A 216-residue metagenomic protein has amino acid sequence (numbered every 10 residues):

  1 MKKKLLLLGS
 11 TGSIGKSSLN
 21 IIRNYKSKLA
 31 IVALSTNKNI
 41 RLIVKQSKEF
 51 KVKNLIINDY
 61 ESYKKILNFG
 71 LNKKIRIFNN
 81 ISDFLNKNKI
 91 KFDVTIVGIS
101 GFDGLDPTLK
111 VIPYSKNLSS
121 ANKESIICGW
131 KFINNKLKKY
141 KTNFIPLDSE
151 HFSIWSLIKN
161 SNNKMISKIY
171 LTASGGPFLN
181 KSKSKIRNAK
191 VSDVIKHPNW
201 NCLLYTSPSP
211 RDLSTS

Functional and structural regions predicted by a protein language model:
M1-K51: N-terminal Rossmann-like dinucleotide-binding module
T11, S47, T95, S115 (+1 more regions): Residue-level signal for inorganic ion chemistry
K51-K53, K73-I75, Y114-N117, Y140-T142: A short helix->loop->beta-strand "cap" motif at the edges of active sites that frequently abuts
I56-I57, R76-S82: Short acidic-hydrophobic, aromatic-tinged amphipathic segments that line or gate anion-handling sites
N79-V111: Beta-loop-alpha module in the N-terminal Rossmann-like domain of NAD(P)-dependent dehydrogenases, especially those
I99, K116-I127: ADP-ribose/adenylate-binding Rossmann-like module
W130-V194: Rossmann-like NAD(P)H-binding beta-loop-alpha module
Y205-S216: Single conserved hydrophobic/aromatic residue that forms the stacking wall/gate of nucleotide- or nucleobase-binding
